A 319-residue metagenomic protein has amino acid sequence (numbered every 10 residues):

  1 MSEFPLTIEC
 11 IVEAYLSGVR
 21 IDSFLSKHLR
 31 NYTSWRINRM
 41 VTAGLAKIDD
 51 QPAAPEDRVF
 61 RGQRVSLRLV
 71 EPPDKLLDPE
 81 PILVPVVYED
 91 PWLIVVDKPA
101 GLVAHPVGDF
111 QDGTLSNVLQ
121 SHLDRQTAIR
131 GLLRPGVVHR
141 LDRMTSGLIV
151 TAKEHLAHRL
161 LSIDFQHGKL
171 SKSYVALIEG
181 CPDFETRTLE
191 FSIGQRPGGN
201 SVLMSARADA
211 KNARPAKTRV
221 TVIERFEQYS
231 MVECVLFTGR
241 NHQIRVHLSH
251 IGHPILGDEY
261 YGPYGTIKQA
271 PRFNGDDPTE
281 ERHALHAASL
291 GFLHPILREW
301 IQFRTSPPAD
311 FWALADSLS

Functional and structural regions predicted by a protein language model:
M1-S319: RNA pseudouridine synthases
